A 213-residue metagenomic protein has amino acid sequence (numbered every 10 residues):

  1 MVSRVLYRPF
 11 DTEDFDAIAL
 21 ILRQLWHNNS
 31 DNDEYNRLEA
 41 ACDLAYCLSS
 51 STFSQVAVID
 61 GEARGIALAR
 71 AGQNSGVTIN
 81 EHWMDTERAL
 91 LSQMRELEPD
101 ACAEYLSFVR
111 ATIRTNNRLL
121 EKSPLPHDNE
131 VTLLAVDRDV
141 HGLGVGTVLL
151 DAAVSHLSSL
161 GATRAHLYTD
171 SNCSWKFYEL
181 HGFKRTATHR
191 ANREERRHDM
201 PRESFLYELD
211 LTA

Functional and structural regions predicted by a protein language model:
R4-L20, A71-G72: A short beta-loop-alpha structural element at the N-terminal edge of CoA-dependent acyl/N-acetyltransferase catalytic
L20-N36, A45-Y46, A71-N74: Helix-loop element at the rim of GNAT/NAT acetyltransferase active sites that forms part of the acceptor-substrate
D33-I59, R64, L68, A89-S92 (+1 more regions): Active-site rim helix/loop that mediates acceptor-substrate recognition in acyltransferases
Q73-N129, R193-M200: Conserved acyl-donor/pantetheine-binding loop and adjacent beta-alpha core of acyl/acetyltransferases and related
D128-N129, L157-D170: Conserved GNAT acetyl-CoA-binding A-motif
T132-H141, H166-K176, A191-E195: Conserved beta-strand-loop-alpha-helix junction that forms the acyl-donor binding cleft
V136, G142-S155, L180: Conserved acetyl-CoA-binding loop-helix of GNAT-fold acetyltransferases
T147, S171-T188: Conserved active-site alpha-helix within GNAT-family acetyltransferase domains
